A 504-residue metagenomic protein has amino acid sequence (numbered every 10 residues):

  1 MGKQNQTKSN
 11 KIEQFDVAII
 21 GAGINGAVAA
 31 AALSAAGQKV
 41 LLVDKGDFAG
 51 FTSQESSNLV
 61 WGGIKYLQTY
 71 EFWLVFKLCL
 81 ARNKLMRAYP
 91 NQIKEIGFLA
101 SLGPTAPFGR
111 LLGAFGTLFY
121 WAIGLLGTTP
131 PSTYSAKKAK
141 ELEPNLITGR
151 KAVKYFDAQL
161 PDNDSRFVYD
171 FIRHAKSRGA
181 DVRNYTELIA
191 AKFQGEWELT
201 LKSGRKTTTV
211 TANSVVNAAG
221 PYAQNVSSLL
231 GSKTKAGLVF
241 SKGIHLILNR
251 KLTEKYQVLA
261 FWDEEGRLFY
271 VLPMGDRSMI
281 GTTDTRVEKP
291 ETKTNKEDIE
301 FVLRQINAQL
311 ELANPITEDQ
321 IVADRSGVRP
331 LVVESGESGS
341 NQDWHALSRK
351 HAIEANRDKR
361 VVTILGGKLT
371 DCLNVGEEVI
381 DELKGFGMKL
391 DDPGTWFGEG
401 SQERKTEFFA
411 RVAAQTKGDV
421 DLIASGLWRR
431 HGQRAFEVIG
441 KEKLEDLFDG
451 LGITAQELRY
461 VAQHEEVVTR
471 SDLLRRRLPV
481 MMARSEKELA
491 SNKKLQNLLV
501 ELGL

Functional and structural regions predicted by a protein language model:
K11-N25: Beta1/beta-strand and adjacent pyrophosphate-binding region of the FAD-binding site in flavoprotein oxidoreductases
E13-F15, R205-S214: Core beta-strand elements of the Rossmann-like FAD/NAD(P) dinucleotide-binding domain in flavoenzyme oxidoreductases
I20, V210-G220: Short hydrophobic core segments
S34-E55: Glycine-rich FAD pyrophosphate-binding loop
N58-L142, F269: Dinucleotide-binding Rossmann-like beta1-alpha1 core, especially the glycine-rich loop that anchors the ADP
L102-R178, R183, A190-Q194, G275 (+2 more regions): Flavin (FAD/FMN) cofactor-binding and adjacent substrate-gating region of FAD-dependent oxidoreductase domains
D170, H174, K233-F240, I244 (+9 more regions): C-terminal catalytic lobe of FAD-dependent flavoproteins
N217-S232: Flavin (primarily FAD) binding-site architecture
